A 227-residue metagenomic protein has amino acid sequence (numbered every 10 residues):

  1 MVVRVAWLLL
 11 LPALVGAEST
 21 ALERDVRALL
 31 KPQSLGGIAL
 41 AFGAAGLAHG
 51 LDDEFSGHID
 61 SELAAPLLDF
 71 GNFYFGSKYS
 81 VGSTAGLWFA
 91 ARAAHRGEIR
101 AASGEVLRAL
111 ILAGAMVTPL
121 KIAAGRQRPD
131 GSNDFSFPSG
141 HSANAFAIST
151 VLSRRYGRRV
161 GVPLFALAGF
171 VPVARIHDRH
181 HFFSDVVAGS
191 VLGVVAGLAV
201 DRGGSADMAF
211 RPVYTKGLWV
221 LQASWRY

Functional and structural regions predicted by a protein language model:
M1-I38, L68-G82, A93-Y227: Replace "edges of transmembrane helices
A39-G43, I59: Short secondary-structure junction/hinge motifs that connect adjacent elements
F42-E54: Alpha-helical transmembrane segments of multi-pass membrane proteins
L47, A90-A93: Generic structural signal for hydrophobic core residues of well-folded globular domains
G50, E62, R155: Residue-level signal for short amphipathic helical patches enriched in basic/charged and nearby hydrophobic residues
E54-F55, G71: Conserved beta-alpha-beta core of the PfkB/ribokinase-like small-molecule kinase fold
I59-F70: Perimembrane loop-to-helix junctions flanking transmembrane segments
S83-W88: Well-ordered alpha-helical segments within folded domains of soluble proteins
